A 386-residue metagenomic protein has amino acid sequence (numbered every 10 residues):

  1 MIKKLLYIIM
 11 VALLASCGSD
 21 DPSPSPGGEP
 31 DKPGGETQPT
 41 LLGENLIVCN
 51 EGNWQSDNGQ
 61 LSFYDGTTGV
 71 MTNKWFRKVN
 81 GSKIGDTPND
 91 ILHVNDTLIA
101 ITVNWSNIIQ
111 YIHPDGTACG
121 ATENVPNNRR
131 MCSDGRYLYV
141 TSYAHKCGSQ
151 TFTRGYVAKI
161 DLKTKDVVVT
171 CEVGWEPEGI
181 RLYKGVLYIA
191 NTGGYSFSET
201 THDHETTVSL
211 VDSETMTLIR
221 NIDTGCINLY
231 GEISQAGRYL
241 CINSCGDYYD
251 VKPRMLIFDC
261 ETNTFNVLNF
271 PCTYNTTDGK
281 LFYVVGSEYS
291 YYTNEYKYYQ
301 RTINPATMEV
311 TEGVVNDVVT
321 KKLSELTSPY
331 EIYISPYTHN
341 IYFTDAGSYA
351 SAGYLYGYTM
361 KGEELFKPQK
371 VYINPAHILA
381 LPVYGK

Functional and structural regions predicted by a protein language model:
M1-L46: Bacterial Sec-dependent N-terminal signal peptides
G35-E36, K83-L92, P126-G135, W175-K184 (+4 more regions): Repeated scaffold domains used in trafficking and secretory/extracellular systems, primarily beta-propellers
V48, I101, V140-T141, I189-A190 (+3 more regions): Residue position within the beta-strands of beta-propeller blades
N53-D57, T102-W105, K146-G155, S196-T206 (+3 more regions): Short, solvent-exposed loop/turn segments at conserved positions within beta-propeller repeat blades
D57-G135, C147-G148: Post-signal peptide N-terminal segment of secreted/secretory-pathway proteins
V70-K83, G116-E123, D166-C171, T217-T224 (+3 more regions): A short beta-strand motif characteristic of beta-propeller blades
T170-Y289: Acidic, serine/threonine- and glycine-rich low-complexity intrinsically disordered segments that serve as flexible
E261-S351: Intrinsically disordered, low-complexity segments enriched in Gly and acidic/Ser/Thr residues that form flexible
